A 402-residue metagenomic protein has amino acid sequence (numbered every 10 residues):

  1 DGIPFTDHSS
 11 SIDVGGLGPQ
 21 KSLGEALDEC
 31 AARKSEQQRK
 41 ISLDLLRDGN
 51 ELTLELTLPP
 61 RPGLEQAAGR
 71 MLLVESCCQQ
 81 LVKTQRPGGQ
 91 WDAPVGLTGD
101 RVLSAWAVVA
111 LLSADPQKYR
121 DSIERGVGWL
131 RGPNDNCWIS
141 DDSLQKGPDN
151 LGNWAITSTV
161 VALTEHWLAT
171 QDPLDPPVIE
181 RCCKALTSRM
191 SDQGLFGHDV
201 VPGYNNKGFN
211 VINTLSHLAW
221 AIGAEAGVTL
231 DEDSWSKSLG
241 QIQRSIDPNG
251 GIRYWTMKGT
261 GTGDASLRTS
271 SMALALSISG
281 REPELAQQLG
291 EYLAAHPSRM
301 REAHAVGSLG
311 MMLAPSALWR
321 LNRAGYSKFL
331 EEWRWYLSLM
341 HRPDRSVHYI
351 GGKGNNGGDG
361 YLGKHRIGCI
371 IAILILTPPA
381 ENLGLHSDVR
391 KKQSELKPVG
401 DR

Functional and structural regions predicted by a protein language model:
G2-P4, S9, L45-R47, L56-P60 (+2 more regions): A mature extracytoplasmic/lumenal domain signature
G2-S42: PDZ domains, with a preference for the canonical peptide-binding region formed by the helix
R39-L81: C-terminal, low-ordered peptide segments at domain boundaries
L58-R61, E65-L72, S387-R402: Extracellular/periplasmic ectodomains of large secreted or surface enzymes and adhesion receptors
L72, A93-S122, N136-K184, R189-W235 (+3 more regions): An alpha-helical repeat/solenoid feature that recognizes helix-turn-helix modules
S76-V95, V109: Mature N-terminal segment immediately following signal peptide/propeptide cleavage in secreted/periplasmic
C77-V82, G126-L130, L163, C182 (+4 more regions): Buried hydrophobic core positions in alpha-solenoid tandem helical repeats
M340-P343: Active-site-adjacent helical/loop segments in soluble small-molecule enzymes
